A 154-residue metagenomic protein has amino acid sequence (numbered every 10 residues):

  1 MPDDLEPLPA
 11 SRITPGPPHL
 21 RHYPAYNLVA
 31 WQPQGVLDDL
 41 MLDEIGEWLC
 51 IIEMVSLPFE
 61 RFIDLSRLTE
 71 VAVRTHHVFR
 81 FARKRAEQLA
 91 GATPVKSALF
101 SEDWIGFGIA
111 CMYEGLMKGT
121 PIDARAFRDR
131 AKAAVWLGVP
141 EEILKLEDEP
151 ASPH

Functional and structural regions predicted by a protein language model:
P2-H154: Amphipathic, Lys/Arg-enriched alpha-helical "gate/interface" segment within cytosolic domains that mediates
